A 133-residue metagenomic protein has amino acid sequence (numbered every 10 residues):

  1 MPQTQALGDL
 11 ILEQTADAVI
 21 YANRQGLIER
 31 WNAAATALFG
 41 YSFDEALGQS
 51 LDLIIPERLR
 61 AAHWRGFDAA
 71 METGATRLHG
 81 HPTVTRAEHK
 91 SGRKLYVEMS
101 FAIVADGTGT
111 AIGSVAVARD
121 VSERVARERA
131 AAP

Functional and structural regions predicted by a protein language model:
P2-A6, V125-P133: Sensory-domain boundary/capping and coupling elements
P2-T36, H79: Sensory modules in modular signal-transduction proteins
A34-A46, G107-T108: PAS/PAS-like sensory domain cap-loop motif
F43, I55-V97, A105-G107, A111: PAS/LOV-family and closely related PAS-like sensory domains
D52, A105, S122: Adenine-nucleotide cofactor-binding loop residues
M99-F101, A118: Sensory-domain boundary capping and coupling elements
T110-D120: PAS-family sensory domains
